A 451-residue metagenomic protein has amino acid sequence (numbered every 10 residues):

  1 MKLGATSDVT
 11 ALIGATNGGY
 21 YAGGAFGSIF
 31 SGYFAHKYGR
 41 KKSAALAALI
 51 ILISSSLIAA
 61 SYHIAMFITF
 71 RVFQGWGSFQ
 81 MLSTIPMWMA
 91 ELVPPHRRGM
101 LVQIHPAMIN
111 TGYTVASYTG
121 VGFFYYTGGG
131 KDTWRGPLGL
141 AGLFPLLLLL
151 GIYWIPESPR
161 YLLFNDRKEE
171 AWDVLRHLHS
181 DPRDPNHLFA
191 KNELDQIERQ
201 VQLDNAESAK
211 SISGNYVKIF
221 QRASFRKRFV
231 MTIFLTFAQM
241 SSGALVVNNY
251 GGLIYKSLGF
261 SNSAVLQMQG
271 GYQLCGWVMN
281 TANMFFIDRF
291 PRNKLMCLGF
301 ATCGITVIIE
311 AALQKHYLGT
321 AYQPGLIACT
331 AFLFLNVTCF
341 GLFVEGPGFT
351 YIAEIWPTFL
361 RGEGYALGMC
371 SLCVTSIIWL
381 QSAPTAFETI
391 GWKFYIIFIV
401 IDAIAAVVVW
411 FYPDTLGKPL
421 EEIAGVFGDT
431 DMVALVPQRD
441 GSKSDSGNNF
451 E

Functional and structural regions predicted by a protein language model:
M1-R176, N205-E451: Transmembrane-helix signature of 12-pass secondary carriers
L178-K191, A206: Short intracellular "coupling" helices and adjacent cytoplasmic loop segments at the cytosolic face of multi-pass
L188-E193, P437-G441: Short, flexible loop/turn segments with low-complexity composition
A190-D204, S208: Cytosol/matrix-facing amphipathic helices and coiled-coil assembly/linker segments of eukaryotic membrane proteins
